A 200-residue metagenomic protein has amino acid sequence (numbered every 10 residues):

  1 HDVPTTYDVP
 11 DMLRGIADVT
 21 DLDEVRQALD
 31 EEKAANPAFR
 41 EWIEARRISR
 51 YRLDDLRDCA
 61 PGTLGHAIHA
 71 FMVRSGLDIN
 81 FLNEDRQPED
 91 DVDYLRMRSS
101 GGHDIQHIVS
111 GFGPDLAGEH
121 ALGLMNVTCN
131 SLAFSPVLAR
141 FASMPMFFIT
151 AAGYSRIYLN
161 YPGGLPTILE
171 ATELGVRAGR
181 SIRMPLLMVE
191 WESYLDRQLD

Functional and structural regions predicted by a protein language model:
P4-T5: Internal, well-ordered alpha/beta segment that forms a basic, Gly-enriched binding/recognition surface
D8-D18, D23-L186: Core of folded catalytic or high-affinity ligand/protein-binding domains in predominantly eukaryotic proteins
M188-D200: Charge-dense, extended regions
